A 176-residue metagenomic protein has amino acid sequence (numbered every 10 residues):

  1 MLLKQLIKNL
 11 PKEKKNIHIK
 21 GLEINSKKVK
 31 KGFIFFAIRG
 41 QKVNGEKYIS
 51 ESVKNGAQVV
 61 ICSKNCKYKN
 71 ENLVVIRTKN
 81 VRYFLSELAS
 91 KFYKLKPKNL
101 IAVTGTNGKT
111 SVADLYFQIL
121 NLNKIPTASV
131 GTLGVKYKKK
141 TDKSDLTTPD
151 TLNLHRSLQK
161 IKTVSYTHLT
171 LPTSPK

Functional and structural regions predicted by a protein language model:
M1-E87, K91: N-terminal leader/targeting and accessory segments in enzymes
N16, T170-T173: Compositionally biased, intrinsically disordered low-complexity segments enriched in polar/proline residues
Y83-L171: Phosphate-binding loop of NTP-binding sites
